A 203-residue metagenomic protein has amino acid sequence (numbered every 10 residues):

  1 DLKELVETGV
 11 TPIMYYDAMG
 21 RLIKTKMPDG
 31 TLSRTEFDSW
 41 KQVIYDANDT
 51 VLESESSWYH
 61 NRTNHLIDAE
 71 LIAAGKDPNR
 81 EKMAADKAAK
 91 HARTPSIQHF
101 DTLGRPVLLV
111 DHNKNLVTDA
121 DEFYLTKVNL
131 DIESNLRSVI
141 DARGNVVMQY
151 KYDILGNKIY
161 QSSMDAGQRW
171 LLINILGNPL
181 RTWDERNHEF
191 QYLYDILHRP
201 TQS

Functional and structural regions predicted by a protein language model:
D1-S203: Acidic, low-complexity segments
